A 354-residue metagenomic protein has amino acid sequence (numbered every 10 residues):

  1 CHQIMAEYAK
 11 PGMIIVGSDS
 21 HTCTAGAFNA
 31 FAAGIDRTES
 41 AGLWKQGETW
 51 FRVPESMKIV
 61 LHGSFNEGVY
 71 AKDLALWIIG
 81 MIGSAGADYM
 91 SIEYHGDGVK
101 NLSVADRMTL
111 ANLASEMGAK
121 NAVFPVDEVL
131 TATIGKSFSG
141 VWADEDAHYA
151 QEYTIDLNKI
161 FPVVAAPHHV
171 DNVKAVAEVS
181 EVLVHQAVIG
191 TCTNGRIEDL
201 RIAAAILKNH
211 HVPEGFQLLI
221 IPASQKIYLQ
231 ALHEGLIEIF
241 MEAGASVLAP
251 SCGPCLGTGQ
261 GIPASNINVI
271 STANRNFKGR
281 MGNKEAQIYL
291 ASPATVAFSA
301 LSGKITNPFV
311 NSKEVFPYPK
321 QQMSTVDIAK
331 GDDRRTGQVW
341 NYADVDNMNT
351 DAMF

Functional and structural regions predicted by a protein language model:
C1-F354: Fe-S-dependent hydro-lyases/dehydratases of central metabolism
